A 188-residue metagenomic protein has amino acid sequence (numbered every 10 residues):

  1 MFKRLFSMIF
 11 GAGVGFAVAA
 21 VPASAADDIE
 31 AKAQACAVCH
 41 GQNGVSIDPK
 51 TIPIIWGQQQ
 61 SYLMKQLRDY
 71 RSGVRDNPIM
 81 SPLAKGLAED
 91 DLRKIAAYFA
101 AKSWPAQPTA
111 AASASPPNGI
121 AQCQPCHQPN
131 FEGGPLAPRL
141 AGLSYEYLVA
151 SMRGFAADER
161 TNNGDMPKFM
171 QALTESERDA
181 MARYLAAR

Functional and structural regions predicted by a protein language model:
M1-F10: Bacterial N-terminal signal peptides that target proteins for export
G11-A23: C-terminal segment of classical bacterial N-terminal signal peptides
A20-A33, N43-T51, A97-I120, L136-P138: Electrostatic cytochrome c docking/interface patches
I29, V45-R75, S81-G86, Q124 (+2 more regions): Gly/Gly-Pro-rich "capping" loops immediately C-terminal to redox-active cysteine motifs in periplasmic/lumenal
C36-Q42, I95, I120-N130, M181: The canonical Cys-X-X-Cys-His
Q42, S72-G73, K102-P105, T109 (+3 more regions): Generic structural signal for alpha-helix termini and adjacent loop/cap motifs
P78-L83, P108-A114, N163-F169: Short, tandemly repeated low-complexity microdomains enriched for cysteine and small residues
K85-Q107, E146, Q171-R188: C-terminal capping alpha-helices of c-type cytochrome domains
